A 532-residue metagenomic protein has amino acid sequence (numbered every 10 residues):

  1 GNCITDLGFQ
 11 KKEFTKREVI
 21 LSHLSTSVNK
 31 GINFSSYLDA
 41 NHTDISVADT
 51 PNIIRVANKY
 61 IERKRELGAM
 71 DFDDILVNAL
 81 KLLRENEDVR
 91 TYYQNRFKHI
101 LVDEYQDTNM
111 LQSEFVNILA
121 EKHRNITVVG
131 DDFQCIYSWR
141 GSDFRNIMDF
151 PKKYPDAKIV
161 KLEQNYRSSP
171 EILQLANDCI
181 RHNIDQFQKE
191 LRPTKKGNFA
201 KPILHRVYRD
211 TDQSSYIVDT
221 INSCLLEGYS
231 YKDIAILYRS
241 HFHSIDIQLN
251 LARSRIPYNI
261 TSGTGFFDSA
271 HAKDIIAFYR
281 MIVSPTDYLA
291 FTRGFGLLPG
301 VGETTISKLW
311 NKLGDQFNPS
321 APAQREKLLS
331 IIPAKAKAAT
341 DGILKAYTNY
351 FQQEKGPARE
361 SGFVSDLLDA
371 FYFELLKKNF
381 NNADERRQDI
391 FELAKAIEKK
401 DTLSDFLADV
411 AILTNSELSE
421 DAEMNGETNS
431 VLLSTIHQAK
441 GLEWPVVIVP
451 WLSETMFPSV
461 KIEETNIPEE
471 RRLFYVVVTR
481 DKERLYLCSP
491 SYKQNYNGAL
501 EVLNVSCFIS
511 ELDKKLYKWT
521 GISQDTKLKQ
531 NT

Functional and structural regions predicted by a protein language model:
G1-D74, F97, I159-K161, N165 (+1 more regions): ATP-hydrolysis module of ASCE/P-loop NTPase motor domains, specifically the Walker B Asp-Glu catalytic pair
K12, V28-S36, A69, R124 (+5 more regions): Proline-centered turn/helix-capping motifs that create local helix->coil transitions or kinks
H42, S46, S230, Q248-L249 (+1 more regions): Conserved helicase C-terminal RecA-like lobe
I45-D149, L162-S168: Conserved helicase NTPase motor core
K122-N125, D131-F133, Y154-I159, N198-P202 (+6 more regions): Short glycine-/polar-rich loops that comprise or flank the Walker A/P-loop and associated switch/sensor motifs
F133-S138, R167, I260-V283: Short alpha-helix plus adjacent loop in nuclease-associated cores
P155-K158, E163-P257, I282-S284: Helicase P-loop NTPase motor core
T520-T532: Acidic, low-complexity intrinsically disordered tails
